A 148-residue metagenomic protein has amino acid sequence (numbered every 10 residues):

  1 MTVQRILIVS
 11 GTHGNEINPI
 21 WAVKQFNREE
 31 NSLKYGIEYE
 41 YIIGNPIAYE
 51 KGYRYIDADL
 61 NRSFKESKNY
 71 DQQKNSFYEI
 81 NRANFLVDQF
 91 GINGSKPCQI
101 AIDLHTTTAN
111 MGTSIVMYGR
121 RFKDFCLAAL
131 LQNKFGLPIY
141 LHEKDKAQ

Functional and structural regions predicted by a protein language model:
M1-Q148: Structured catalytic-domain cores with a bias toward divalent-metal coordination
